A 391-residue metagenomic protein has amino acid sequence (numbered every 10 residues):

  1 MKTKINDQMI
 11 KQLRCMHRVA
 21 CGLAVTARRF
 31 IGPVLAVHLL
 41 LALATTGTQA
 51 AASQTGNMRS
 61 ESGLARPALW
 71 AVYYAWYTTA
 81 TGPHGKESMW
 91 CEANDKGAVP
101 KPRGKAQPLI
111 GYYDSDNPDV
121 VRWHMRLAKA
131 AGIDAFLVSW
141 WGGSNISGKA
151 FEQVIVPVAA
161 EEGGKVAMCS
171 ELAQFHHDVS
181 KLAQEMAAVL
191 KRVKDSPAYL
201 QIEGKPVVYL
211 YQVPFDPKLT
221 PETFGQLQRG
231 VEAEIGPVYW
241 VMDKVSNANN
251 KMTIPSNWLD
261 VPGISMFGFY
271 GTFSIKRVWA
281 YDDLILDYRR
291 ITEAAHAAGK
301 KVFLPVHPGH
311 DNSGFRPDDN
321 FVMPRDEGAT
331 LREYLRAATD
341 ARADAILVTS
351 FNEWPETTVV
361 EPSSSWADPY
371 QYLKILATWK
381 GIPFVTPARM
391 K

Functional and structural regions predicted by a protein language model:
M1-A27: N-terminal secretory signal peptides that target proteins for export/translocation
Q8-Q12, V19, L40, R59 (+1 more regions): Intrinsic disorder/low-complexity detector
R14-H17, T48, S363: Alpha-helical transmembrane segments and their juxtamembrane interfaces
L23, L40-L41, S365: Hydrophobic alpha-helical membrane context
A27, I31-A44: Bacterial N-terminal signal peptides
T45-Q54: Signal peptide processing junction and immediate N-terminal pro/mature segment of secreted/exported proteins
Q54-K391: Glycan-processing catalytic domains of CAZymes
